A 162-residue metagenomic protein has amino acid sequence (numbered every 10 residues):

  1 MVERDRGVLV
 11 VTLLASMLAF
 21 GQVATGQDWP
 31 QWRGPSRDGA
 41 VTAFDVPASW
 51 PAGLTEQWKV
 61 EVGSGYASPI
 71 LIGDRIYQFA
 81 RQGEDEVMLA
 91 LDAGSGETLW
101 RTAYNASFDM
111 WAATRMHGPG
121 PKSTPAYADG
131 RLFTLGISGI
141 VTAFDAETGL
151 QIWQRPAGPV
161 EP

Functional and structural regions predicted by a protein language model:
M1-T12: Bacterial N-terminal signal peptides that target proteins for export
V10-G21: Bacterial N-terminal signal peptides
Q22-P162: Noncatalytic, solvent-exposed loop/strand surfaces of beta-propeller-type extracellular/periplasmic domains
